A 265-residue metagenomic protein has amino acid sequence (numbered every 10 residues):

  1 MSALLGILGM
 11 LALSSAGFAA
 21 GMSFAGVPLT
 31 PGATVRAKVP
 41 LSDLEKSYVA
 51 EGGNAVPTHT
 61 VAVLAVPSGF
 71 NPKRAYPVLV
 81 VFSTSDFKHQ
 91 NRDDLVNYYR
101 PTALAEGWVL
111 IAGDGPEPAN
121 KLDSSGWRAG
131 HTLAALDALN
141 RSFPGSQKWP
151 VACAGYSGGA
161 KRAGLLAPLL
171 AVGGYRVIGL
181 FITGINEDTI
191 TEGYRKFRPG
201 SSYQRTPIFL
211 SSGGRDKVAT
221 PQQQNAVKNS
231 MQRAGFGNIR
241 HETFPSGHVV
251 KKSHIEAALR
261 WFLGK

Functional and structural regions predicted by a protein language model:
G17-Y76, L169-V172, A226-N229, I239: A domain-start/cap signature at the N-terminus of enzymes
K73-S85: Short beta-strand element of the alpha/beta-hydrolase
V81-T84, A112, S211: Structural cue for short, hydrophobic secondary-structure segments
N91-L110: Short amphipathic alpha-helix adjacent to the substrate-entry channel of hydrolases
L104-A105, V109-G130: Cap/lid segment of the alpha/beta-hydrolase catalytic domain
D123-G145: Alpha/beta-hydrolase active-site loop
W149-S202: Primarily recognizes the serine-hydrolase "nucleophile elbow" in alpha/beta-hydrolase and SGNH/GDSL folds
S211, K217, P221-K265: C-terminal catalytic histidine-bearing segment of alpha/beta-hydrolase fold enzymes
